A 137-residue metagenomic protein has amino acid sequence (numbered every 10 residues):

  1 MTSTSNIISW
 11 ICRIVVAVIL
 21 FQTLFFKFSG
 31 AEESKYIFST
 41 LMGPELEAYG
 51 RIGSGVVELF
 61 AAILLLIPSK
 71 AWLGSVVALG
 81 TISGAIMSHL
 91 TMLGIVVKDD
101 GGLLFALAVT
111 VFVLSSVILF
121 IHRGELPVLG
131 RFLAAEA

Functional and structural regions predicted by a protein language model:
M1-A137: Membrane-interface extramembranous regions
